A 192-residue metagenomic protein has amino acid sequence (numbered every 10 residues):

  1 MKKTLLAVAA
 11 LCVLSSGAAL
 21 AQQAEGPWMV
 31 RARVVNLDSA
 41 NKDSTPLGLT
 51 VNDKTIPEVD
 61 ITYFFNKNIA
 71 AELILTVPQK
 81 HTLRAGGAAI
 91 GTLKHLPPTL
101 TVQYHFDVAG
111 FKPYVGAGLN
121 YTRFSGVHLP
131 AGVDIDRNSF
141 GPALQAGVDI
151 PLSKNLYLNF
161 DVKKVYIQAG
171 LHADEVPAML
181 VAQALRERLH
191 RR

Functional and structural regions predicted by a protein language model:
M1-E25: Cleavable N-terminal export/targeting peptides
A21-T62: Short glycine/proline- and aromatic-enriched beta-strand/turn motifs that initiate or cap beta-hairpins
A24, L47-K54, A88-H95, A131-F140: Replace "Gram-negative outer membrane beta-barrel proteins" with "bacterial and organellar outer membrane beta-barrel
W28, T55-V59, L96-L100, F140-A146: Hydrophobic, lipid-facing positions within transmembrane beta-strands of outer-membrane proteins
W28-V35, L73-T76, V115-N120, D161-K163: Transmembrane beta-strands of outer-membrane beta-barrel proteins
V51-N52, S139-G141, D149-S153, Y157 (+1 more regions): Subset of outer-membrane beta-barrel
D60-L129, I150, N155: Gram-negative (and chloroplast) outer-membrane scaffold detector with strong preference for beta-barrel transmembrane
V165-R192: Structured catalytic-domain cores with a bias toward divalent-metal coordination
